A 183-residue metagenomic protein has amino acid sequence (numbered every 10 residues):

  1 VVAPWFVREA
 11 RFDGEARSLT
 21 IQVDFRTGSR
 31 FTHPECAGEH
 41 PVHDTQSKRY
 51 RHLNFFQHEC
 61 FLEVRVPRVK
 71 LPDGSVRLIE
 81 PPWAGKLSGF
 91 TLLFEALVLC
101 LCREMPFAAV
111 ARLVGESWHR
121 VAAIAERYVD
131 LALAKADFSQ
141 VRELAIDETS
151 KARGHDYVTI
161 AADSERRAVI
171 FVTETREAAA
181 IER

Functional and structural regions predicted by a protein language model:
V1-V76: Short, conserved DNA-binding cores of transcription-related domains
D13-G14, L101, M105, E165-R166: Secondary-structure boundary/capping micro-motif
I21, F90-M105: Short, amphipathic alpha-helical "recognition" segments used to contact nucleic acids or chromatin
I21, H33-C36, L71, V98 (+4 more regions): Mobile genetic element proteins and their domesticated derivatives, centered on retroelements and DNA transposons
R26, A84, T175-A179: A short, sequence-level motif marking secondary-structure junctions
S75-F94: Short, Lys/Arg-enriched anionic-surface-contact patches
A108-I124: Short, basic interhelical loop/turn and adjoining N-cap of the next helix at nucleic-acid- or acidic-partner-contacting
R120, I124-R183: RNase H-like nuclease fold core
